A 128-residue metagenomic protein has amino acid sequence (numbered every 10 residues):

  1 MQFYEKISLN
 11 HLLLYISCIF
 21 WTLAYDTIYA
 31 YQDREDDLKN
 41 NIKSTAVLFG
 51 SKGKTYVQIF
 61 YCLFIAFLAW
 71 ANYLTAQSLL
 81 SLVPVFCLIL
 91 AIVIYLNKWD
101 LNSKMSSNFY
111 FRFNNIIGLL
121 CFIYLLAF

Functional and structural regions predicted by a protein language model:
M1-F128: Multi-pass alpha-helical membrane architecture of UbiA-family and related isoprenoid/lipid prenyltransferases
